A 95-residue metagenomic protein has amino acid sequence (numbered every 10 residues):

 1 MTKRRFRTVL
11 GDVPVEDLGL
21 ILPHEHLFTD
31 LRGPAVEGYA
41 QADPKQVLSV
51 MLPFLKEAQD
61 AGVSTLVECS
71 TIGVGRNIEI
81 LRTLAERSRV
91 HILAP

Functional and structural regions predicted by a protein language model:
T2-P34: Replace "His-x-His-based motif
G19-F28, V36-I92: Alpha-helical scaffold segments that flank or form the walls of functional sites
